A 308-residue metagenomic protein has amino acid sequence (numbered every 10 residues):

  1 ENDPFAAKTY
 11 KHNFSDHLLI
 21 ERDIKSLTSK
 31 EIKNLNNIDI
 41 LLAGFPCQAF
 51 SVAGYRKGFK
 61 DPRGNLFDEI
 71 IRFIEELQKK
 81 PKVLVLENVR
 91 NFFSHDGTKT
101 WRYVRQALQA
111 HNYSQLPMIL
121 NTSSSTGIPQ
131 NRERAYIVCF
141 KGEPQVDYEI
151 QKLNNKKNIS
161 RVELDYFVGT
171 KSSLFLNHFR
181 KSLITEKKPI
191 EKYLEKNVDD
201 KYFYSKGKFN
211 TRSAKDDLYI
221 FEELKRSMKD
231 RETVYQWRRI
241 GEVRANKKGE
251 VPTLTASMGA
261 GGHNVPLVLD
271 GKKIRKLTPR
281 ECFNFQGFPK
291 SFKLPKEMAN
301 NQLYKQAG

Functional and structural regions predicted by a protein language model:
E1-S26: SAM cofactor-binding core of SAM-dependent methyltransferases, primarily the Rossmann-like beta-alpha-beta module
P4-A7, T98-R102, P279: Short, surface-exposed alpha-helical segments at coil->helix boundaries
L19, Q115-I119, T253: Conserved beta-strand scaffold positions in the cores of enzyme catalytic domains, especially in NTP/NDP-utilizing
R22, L42-A43, L86, A256: Redox-cofactor binding/interface segments in oxidoreductases and associated redox assembly factors
S29-I38, C47-K248: Class I S-adenosyl-L-methionine
N197-G308: C-terminal target-recognition/interaction regions appended to catalytic cores
